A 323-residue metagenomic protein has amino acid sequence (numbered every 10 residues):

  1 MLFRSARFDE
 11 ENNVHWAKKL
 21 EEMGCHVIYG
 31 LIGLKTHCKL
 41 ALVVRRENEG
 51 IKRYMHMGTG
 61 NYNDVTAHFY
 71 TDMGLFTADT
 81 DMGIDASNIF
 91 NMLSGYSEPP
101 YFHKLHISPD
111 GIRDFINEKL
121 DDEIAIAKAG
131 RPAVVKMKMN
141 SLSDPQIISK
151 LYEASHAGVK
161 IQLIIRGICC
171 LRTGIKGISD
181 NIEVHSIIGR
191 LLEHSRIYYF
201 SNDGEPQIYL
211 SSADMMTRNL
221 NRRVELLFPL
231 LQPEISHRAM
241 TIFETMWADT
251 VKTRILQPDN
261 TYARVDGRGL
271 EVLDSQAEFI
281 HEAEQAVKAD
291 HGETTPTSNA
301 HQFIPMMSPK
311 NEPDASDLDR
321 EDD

Functional and structural regions predicted by a protein language model:
M1-L2: Short, small-residue-biased leader/transition segments that mark boundaries at the very start of proteins
F8-E10, G33-V43, H103-I112, K138-D144 (+3 more regions): A glycine-rich phosphate-binding loop feature that marks nucleotide/adenosyl-phosphate handling sites
E11, K18-G30, R46-I51, A125-R131 (+3 more regions): Secondary-structure transition/capping motifs at alpha-helix termini and the adjoining loop/turn into the next element
K18-E21, C25-L93, H185-Y262: HKD (HxKxxxxD) catalytic microenvironment of the phospholipase D
G24, K39, L142-L151, I165 (+2 more regions): Flexible, glycine/threonine-enriched loop-and-boundary segments that flank and lead into catalytic domains of large
T71-L171, F279, D314-D319: Long hydrophobic segments that form regular secondary structure
N221, F279-I280: Intrinsically disordered, low-complexity linker/assembly segments
E282-D323: Acidic, low-complexity intrinsically disordered tails
